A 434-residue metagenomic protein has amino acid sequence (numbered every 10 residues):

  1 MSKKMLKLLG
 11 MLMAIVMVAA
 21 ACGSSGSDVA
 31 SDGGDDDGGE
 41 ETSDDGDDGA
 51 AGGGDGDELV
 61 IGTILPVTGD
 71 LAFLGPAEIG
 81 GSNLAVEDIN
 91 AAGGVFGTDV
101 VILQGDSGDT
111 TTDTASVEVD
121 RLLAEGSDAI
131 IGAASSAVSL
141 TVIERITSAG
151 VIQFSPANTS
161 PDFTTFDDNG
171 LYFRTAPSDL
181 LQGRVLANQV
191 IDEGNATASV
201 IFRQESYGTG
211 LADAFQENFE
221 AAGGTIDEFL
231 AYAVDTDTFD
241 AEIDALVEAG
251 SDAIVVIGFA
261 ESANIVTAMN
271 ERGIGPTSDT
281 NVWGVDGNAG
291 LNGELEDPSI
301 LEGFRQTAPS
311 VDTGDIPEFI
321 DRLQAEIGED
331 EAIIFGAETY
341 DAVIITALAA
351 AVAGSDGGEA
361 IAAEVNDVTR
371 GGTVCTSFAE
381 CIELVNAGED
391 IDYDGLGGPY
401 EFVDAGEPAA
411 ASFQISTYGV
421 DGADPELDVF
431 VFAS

Functional and structural regions predicted by a protein language model:
M1-L9: Bacterial N-terminal signal peptides that target proteins for export
S2, G23-S434: Extracytosolic ligand-binding ectodomains
M11-A14: Hydrophobic helical h-region of N-terminal Sec-dependent signal peptides in bacterial secretory/periplasmic proteins
A19-A21: C-terminal motif of bacterial Sec signal peptides marking the signal peptidase cleavage site
